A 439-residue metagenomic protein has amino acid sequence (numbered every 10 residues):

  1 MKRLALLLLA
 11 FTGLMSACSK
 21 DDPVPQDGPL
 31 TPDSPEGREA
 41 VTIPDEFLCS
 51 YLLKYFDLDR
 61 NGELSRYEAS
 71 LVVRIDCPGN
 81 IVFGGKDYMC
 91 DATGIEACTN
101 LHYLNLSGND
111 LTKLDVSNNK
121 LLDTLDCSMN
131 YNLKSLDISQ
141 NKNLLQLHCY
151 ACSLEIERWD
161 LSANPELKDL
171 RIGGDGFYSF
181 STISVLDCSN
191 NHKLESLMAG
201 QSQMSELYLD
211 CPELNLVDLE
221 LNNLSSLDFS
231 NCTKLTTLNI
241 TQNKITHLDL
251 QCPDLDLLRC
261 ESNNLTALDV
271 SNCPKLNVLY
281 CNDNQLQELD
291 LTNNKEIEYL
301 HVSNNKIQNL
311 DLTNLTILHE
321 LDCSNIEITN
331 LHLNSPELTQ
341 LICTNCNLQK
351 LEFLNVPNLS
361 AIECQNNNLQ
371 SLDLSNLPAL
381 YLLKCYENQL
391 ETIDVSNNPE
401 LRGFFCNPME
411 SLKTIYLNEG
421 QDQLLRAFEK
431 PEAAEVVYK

Functional and structural regions predicted by a protein language model:
M1-S16: Sec-dependent bacterial lipoprotein signal peptides
L8, C18-Y103, K142, D160-P165 (+8 more regions): N-terminal capping/linker segments that flank leucine-rich repeat
I75-P78, L104-L106, L125-C127, L147-C149 (+17 more regions): Conserved hydrophobic beta-strand positions in leucine-rich repeat
A92-I95, L114, L125, L136 (+14 more regions): Canonical leucine-rich repeat
C98-N100, N119-L122, N130, N141-L144 (+17 more regions): Leucine-rich repeat
G108-T112, S117-S153, R158, R171-G174: A generic tandem-repeat structural signature
N109, N130, C152, D175 (+12 more regions): Consensus "Asn ladder" position of solenoid repeat domains
E363-N366, Q370-I415: Ankyrin-repeat and related helical/solenoid repeat scaffolds used for protein-protein interactions
